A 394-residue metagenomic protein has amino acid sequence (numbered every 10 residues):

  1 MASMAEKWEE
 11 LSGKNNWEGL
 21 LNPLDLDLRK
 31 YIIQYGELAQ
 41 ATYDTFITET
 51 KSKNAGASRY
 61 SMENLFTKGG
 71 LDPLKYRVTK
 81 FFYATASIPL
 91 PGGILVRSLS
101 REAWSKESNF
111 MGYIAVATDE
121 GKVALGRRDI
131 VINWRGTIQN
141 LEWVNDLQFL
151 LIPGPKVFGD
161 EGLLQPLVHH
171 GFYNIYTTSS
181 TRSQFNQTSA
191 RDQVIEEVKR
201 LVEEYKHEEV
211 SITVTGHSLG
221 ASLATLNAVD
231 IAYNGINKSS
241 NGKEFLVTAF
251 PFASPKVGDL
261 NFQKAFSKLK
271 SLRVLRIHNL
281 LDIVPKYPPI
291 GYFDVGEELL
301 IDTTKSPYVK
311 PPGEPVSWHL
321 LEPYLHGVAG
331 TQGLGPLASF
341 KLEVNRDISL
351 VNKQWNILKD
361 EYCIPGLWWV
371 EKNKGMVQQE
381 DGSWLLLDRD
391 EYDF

Functional and structural regions predicted by a protein language model:
M1-T215, L219-F394: Non-catalytic, mobile gating and regulatory segments of ester bond hydrolases
